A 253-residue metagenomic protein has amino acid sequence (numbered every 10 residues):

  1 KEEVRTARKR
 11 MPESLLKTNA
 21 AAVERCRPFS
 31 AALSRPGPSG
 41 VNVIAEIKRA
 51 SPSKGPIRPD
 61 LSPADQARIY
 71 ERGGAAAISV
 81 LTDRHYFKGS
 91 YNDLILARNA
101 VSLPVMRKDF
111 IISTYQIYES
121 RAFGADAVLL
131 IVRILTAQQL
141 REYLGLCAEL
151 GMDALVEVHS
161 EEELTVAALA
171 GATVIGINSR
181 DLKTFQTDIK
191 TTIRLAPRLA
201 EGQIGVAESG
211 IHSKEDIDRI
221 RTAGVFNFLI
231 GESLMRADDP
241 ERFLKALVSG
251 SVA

Functional and structural regions predicted by a protein language model:
K1-D60: An N-cap/entry alpha-helix motif that binds or orients negatively charged groups
V41-N42, I47, K54-L155, E161-V166 (+2 more regions): N-terminal active-site wall of soluble small-molecule enzyme domains
S51, E162, D181-K183: Feature marks short, surface-exposed loop/turn motifs that line or immediately flank catalytic pockets and channel
F87, E157, V206, G210 (+1 more regions): Active-site-adjacent beta-strand anchor residues
I112-G124, H159-A170, A207, I211-I230 (+1 more regions): Catalytic cores of alpha/beta
E119-Q139, G176-F185, V225-F243: Glycine-rich phosphate-binding active-site loops on the catalytic face of alpha/beta enzymes
V174-I230: Catalytic-face loop-and-helix region of soluble metabolic enzyme cores
R194-R198, R221, R236-A253: C-terminal helical cap(s) of enzyme catalytic domains, especially alpha/beta-barrels
